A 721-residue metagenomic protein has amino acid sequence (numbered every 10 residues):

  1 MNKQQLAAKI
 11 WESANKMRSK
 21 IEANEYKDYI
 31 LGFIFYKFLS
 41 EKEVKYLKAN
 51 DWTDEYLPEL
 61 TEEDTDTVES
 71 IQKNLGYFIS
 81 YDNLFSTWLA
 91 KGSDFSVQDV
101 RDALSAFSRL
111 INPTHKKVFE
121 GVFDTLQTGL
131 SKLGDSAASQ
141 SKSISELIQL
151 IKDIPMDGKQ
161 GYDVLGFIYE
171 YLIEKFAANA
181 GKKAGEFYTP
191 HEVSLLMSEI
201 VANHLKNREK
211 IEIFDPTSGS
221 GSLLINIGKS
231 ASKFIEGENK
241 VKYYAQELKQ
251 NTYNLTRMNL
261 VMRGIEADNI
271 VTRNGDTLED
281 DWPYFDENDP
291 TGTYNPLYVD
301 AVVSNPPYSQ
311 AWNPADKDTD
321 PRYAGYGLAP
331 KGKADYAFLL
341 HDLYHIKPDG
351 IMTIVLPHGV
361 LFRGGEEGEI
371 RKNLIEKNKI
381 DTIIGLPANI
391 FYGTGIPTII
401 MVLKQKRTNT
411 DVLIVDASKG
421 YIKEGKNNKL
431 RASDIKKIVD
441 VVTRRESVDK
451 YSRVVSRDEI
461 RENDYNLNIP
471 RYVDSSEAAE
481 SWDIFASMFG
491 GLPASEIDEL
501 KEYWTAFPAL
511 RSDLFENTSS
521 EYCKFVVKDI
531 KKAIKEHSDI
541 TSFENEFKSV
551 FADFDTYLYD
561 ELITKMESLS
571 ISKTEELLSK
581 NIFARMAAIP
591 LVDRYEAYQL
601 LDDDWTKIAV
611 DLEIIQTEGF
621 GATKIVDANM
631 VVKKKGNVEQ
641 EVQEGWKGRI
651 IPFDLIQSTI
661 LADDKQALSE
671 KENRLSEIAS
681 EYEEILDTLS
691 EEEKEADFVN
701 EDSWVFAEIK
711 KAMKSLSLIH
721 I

Functional and structural regions predicted by a protein language model:
M1-V201, V271-T277, G385-A388, V412 (+4 more regions): Non-catalytic, mostly N-terminal accessory regions of nucleic-acid modification and defense proteins
Q5, K9-I10, K16, E22-F38 (+1 more regions): Conserved Class I SAM-dependent methyltransferase catalytic core
L6, S13, E25-Y26, S143 (+11 more regions): Helical mechanochemical/support elements of P-loop NTPase systems and associated helical scaffolds
K175-A178, D318-Y323: Gly-rich Lys/Arg/Thr-decorated short loops/hinges at beta-loop-alpha junctions or inter-strand turns that position
K183-S304, S309-N313, D320-Y326, P330 (+4 more regions): Conserved S-adenosyl-L-methionine
P307, H720-I721: Conserved adenylation A10 loop of the ANL superfamily
I400-D440: Conserved P-loop NTPase
K437, V441-R445, D449, V455: Eukaryote-biased recognition of long, low-complexity, charge-rich segments
